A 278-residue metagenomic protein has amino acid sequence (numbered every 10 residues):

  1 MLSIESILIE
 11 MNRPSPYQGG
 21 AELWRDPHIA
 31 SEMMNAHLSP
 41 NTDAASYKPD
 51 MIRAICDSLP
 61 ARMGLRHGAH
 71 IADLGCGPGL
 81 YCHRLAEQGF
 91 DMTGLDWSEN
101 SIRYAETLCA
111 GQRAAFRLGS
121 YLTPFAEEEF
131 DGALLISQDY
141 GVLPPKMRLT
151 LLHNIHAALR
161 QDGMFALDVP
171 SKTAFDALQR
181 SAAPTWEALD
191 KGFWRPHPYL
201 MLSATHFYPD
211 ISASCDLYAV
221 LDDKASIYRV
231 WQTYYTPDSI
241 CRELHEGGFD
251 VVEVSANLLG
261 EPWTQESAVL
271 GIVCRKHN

Functional and structural regions predicted by a protein language model:
M1-W24: N-terminal auxiliary segments of SAM/dcSAM-dependent transferases
P78-Q88: Conserved SAM-binding loop of SAM-dependent methyltransferases across substrates and taxa, primarily the Class I
S98-N100: Conserved SAM/SAH-binding beta-strand->alpha-helix loop
A105-E106: Conserved SAM-binding loop
A110-T123: Conserved SAM-binding strand-loop segment of SAM-dependent methyltransferases
F125-G132: A short acidic, Gly/Pro-enriched loop at the edge of an enzyme's catalytic core that lines a small-molecule cofactor
L149-Q161: A short glycine-rich, Lys/Arg-flanked "PGG" loop and its adjoining helix->strand segment in the class I
A166-D238: SAM-dependent methyltransferase
